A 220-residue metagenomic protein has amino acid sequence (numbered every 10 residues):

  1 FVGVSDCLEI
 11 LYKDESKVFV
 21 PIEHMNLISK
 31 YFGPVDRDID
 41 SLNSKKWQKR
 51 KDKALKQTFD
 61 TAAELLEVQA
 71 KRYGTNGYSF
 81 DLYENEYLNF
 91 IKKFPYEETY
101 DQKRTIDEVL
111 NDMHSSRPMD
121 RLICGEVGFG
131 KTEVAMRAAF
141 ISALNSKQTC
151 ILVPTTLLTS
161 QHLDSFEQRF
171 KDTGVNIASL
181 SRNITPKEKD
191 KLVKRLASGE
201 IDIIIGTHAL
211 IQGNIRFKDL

Functional and structural regions predicted by a protein language model:
F1-D101: Upstream accessory/linker segments immediately N-terminal to the RecA-like ATPase cores of bacterial MutS and a subset
D14-K17, H24-L27, T156-T159, N183-P186 (+1 more regions): Conserved nucleotide-binding/hydrolysis micro-motifs of P-loop NTPases
A62, Q102, V127, I205: Conserved hydrophobic/aromatic pocket- or pore-lining residues that grip, position, or stack substrates in active sites
P95-M119, E133-V134: N-terminal pre-P-loop "Q-motif" helix
D120, V134-L163, K171-N176: Conserved SF1/SF2 helicase motif Ia
I123-G125: The Walker A (P-loop) glycine that initiates the GxxxxGKT/S ATP-binding motif of P-loop NTPases
G130: Conserved glycine(s) of the Walker
R169, L180-I204, I211-L220: Conserved motor-coupling elements within RecA-like helicase/translocase cores
